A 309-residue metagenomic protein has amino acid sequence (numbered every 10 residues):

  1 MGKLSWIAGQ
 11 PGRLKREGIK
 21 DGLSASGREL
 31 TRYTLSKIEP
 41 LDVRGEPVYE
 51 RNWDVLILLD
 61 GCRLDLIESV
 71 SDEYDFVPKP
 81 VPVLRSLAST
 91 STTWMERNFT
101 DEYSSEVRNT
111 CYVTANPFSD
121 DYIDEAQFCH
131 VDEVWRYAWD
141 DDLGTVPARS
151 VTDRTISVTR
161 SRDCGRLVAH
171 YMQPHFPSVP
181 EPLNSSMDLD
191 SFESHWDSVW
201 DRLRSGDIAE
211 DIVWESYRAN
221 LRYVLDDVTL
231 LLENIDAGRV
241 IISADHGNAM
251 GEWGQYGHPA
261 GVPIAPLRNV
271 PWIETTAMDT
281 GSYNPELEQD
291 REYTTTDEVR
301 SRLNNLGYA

Functional and structural regions predicted by a protein language model:
M1-A309: Catalytic domains that recognize anionic headgroups
